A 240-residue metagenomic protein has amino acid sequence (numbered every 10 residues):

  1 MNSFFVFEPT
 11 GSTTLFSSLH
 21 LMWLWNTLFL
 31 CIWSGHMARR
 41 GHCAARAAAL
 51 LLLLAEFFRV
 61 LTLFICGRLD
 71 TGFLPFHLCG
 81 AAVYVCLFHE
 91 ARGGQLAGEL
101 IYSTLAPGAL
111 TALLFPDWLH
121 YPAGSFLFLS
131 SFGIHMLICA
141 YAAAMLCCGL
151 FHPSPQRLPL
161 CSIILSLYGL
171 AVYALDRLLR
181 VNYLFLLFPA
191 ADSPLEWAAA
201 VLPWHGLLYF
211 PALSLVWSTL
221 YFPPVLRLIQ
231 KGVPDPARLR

Functional and structural regions predicted by a protein language model:
F5-N26, C161-L167, L179-S218: Membrane-interface transmembrane-helix boundary segments in multi-pass integral membrane proteins
S18-W25, G67-C79, L100-Y102: Structural signature of hydrophobic alpha-helical transmembrane segments
M22-S34, G80-A91, I134-C148, G206-P224: Hydrophobic cores of alpha-helical transmembrane segments in multi-pass inner/ER membrane proteins, independent
G35-R46, A91-E99, C148-L158: Membrane-interface helix-boundary motifs at transmembrane edges
G41-E90: A glycine-rich, hydrophobic loop/mini-helix early in the fold
L51, L100-A109, P159-Y168: Central hydrophobic cores of alpha-helical transmembrane segments in multi-pass integral membrane proteins
R59-C66, L114-P122: Juxtamembrane "helix-exit" motif on the non-cytosolic side of transmembrane helices
P116-L165: A contiguous pocket-lining binding segment that forms or flanks enzyme active sites
